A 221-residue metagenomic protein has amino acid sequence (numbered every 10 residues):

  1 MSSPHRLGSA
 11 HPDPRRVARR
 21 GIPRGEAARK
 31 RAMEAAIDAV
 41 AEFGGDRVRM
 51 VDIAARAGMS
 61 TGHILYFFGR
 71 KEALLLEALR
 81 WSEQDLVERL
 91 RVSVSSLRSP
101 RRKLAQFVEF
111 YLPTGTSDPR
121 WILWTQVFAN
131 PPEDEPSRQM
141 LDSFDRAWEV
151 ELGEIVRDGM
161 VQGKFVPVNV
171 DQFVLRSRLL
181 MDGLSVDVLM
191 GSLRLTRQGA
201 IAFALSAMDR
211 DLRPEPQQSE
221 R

Functional and structural regions predicted by a protein language model:
M1-A27, P216-R221: N-terminal intrinsically disordered/low-complexity leader segments
G25, R29, L79, E83 (+2 more regions): Amphipathic, non-transmembrane alpha-helical scaffold segments
R31, A35, A39-A73, E77: Helix-turn-helix
R31, A35-E42, R89, S93-S96 (+3 more regions): Solvent-exposed, amphipathic alpha-helical segments
E42-D46, L97, Q162: Short coil/turn segments at alpha/beta junctions that flank glycine-rich nucleotide-binding fingerprints
E77-R80, E88-W121, F173-S177, Q217-S219: Hydrophobic alpha-helical connector segments
K103, T116-R138: Amphipathic alpha-helical segments used for helix-helix packing
R138-D142, R146, M160-M208, E215-R221: Hydrophobic/aromatic-rich alpha-helical bundle segments in the mid-to-C-terminal region
